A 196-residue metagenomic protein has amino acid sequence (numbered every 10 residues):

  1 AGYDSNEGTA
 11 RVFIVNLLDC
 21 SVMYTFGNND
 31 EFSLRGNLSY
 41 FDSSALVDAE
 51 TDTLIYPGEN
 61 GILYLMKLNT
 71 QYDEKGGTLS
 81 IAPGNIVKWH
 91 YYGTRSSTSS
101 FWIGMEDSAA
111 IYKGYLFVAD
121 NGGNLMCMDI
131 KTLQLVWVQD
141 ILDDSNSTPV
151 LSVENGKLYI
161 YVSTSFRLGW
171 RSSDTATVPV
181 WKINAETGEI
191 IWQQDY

Functional and structural regions predicted by a protein language model:
A1-Y196: Extracytoplasmic/lumenal domain signature
